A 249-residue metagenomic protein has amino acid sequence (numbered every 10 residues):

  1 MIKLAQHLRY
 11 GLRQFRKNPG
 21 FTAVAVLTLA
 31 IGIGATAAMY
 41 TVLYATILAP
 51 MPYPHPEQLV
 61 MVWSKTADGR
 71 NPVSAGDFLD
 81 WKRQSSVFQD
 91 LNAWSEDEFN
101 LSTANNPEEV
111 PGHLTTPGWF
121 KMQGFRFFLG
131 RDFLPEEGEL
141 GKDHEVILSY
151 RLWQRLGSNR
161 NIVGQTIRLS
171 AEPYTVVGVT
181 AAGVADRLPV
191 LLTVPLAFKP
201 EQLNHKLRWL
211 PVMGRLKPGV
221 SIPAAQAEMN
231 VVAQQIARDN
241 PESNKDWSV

Functional and structural regions predicted by a protein language model:
M1-V24, P52-Y53, K65-A67, N106-E109 (+3 more regions): Membrane-helix entry/capping segments
Q6, Y10, K17, A45 (+4 more regions): Generic recognition of well-ordered alpha-helical segments within structured catalytic/regulatory domains
G20, S86-D90, N161: Glycine-centered tight turns that cap/initiate beta-strands
V24-G32: Alpha-helical transmembrane segments of integral membrane proteins
I31-Q58: Alpha-helical transmembrane segments
L48-E98, R208-M213, E228: Membrane-proximal extracellular/periplasmic loop immediately following the first transmembrane helix
K65, S102-N106, R168-E172: Short strand-coil-strand connectors
E98, G112-P135, H144-V249: Mid-to-C-terminal secondary-structure elements that act as membrane-proximal/extracytoplasmic interface segments
